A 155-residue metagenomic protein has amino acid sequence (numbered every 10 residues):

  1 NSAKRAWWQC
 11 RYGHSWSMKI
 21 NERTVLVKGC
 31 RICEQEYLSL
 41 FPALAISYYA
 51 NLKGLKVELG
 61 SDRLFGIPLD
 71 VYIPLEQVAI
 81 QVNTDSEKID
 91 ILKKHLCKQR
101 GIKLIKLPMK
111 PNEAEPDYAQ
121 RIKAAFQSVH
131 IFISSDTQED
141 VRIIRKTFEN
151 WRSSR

Functional and structural regions predicted by a protein language model:
N1-R155: Nucleic-acid endo/exonuclease domains
